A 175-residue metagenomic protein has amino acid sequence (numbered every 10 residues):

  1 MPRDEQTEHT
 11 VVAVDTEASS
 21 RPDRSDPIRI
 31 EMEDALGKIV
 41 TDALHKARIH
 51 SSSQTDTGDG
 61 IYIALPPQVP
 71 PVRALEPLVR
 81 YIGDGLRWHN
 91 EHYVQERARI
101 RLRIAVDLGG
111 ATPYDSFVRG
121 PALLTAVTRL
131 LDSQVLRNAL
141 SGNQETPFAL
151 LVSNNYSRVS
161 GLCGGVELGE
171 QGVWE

Functional and structural regions predicted by a protein language model:
M1-R73: Catalytic NTP-binding/metal-coordinating core of nucleotidyl cyclase/transferase enzymes
Q68-Q171: Catalytic beta-strand-to-alpha-helix segment of the class III nucleotidyl cyclase homology domain
